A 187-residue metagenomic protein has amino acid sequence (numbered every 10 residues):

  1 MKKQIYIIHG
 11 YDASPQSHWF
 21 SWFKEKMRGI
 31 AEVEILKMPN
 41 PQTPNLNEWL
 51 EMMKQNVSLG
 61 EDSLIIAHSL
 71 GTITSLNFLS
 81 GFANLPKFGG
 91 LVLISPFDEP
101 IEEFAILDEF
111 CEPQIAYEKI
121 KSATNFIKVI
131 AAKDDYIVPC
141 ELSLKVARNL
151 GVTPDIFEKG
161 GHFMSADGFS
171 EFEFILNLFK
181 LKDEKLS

Functional and structural regions predicted by a protein language model:
K2-E61: Active-site catalytic motif of lipid deacylating hydrolases and related acyltransferases
G10, K37-P41, L91-I101: Active-site nucleophile loop of the alpha/beta-hydrolase fold
Q16, Y136-L142: Conserved alpha/beta-hydrolase "acid-adjacent" motif
E32-E34, R148-M164: Catalytic histidine neighborhood in serine/cysteine hydrolases with alpha/beta-hydrolase-type architecture
T43-N47, G160-F172: Catalytic histidine-centered segment of alpha/beta-hydrolase-like enzymes
I66-L76: Gly/Ala-rich beta-loop-alpha elbow adjacent to hydrolase catalytic centers
A123, K128-A131, D135: Short beta-strand/loop motif that positions the catalytic acidic residue of the alpha/beta-hydrolase fold
G168-S187: Catalytic active-site module of serine/aspartate enzymes centered on a nucleophile-bearing elbow/loop
